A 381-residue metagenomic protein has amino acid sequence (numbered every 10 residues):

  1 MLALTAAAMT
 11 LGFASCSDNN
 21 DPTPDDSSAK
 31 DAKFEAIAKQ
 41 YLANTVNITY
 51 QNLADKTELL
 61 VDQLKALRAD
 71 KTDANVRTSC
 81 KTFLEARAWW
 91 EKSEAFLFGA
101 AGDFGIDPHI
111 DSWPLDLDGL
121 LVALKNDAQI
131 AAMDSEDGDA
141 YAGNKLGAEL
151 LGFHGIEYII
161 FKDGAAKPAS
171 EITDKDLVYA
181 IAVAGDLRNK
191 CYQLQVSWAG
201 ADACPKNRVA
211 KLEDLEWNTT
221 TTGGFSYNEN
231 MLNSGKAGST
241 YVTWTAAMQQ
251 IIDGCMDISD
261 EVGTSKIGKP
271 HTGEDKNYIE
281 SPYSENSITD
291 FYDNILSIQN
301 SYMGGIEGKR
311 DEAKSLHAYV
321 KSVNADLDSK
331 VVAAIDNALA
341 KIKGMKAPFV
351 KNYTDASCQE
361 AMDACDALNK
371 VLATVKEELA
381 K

Functional and structural regions predicted by a protein language model:
M1-A3: Bacterial N-terminal signal peptides that target proteins for export
L11-S15: C-terminal motif of bacterial Sec signal peptides marking the signal peptidase cleavage site
S17-N20: Bacterial signal peptide processing site
P24-K381: Mature extracytoplasmic or organellar-lumen-exposed domains after removal of signal/transit peptides
